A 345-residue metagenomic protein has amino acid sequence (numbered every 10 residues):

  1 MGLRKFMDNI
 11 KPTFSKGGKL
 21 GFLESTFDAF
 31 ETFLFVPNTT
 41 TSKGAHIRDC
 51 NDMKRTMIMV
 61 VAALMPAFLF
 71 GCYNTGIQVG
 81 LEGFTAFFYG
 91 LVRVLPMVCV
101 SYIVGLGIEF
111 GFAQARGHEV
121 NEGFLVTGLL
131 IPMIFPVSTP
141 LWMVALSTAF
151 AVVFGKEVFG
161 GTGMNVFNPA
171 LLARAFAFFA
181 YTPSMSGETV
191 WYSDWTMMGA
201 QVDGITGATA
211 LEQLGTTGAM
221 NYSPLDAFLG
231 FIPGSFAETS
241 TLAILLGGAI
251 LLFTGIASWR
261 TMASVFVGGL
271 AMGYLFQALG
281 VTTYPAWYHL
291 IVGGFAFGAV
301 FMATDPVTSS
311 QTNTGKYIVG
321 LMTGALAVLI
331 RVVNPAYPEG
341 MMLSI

Functional and structural regions predicted by a protein language model:
M1-V98, Y102: N-terminal signal-anchor module of multipass membrane proteins
T41-I47, G105-G117, V152-G163, L246-G255 (+1 more regions): C-terminal ends of transmembrane helices
F87-I103, S138-S147, A227, F231-T241 (+2 more regions): Structural signature of hydrophobic alpha-helical transmembrane segments
V104-E109, F124-M133, T148-G155, A243-L251 (+3 more regions): Hydrophobic, membrane-inserted alpha-helices
E119-G199: Membrane-interface helix-loop-helix junctions at boundaries between adjacent transmembrane segments
G163-L245: Long hydrophobic alpha-helical segments that form multi-pass transmembrane helix bundles in integral membrane proteins
V166-L171, A286-G294, K316, A336-I345: Loop-to-transmembrane alpha-helix initiation sites
M262-N313: A beta-strand-loop signature enriched in Asp, Gly, Thr, and Trp that corresponds to the sialidase/neuraminidase Asp-box
